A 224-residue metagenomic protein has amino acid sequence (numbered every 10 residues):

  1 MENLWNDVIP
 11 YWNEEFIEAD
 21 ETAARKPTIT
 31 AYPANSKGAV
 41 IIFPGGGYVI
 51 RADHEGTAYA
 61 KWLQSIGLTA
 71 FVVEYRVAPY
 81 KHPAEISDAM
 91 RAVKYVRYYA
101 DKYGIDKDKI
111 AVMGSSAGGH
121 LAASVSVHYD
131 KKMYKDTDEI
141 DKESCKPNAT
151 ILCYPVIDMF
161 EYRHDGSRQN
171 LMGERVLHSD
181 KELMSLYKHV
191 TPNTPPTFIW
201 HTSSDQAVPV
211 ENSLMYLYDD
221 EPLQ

Functional and structural regions predicted by a protein language model:
M1-Q224: Alpha/beta-hydrolase superfamily serine-hydrolase fold, recognizing
